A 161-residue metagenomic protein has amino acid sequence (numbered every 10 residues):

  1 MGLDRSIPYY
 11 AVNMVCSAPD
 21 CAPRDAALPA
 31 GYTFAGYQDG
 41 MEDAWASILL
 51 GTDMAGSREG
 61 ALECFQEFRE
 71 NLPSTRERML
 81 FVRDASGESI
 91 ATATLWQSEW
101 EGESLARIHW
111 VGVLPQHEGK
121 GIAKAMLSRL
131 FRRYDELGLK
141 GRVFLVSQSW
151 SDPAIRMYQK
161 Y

Functional and structural regions predicted by a protein language model:
M1-A30, Q38: Acyl-donor-binding surface of acyltransferase catalytic domains
M1-L3, K120, K124, S149-Y161: Conserved active-site alpha-helix within GNAT-family acetyltransferase domains
T33-W45: A short beta-loop-alpha structural element at the N-terminal edge of CoA-dependent acyl/N-acetyltransferase catalytic
L50-V113: A conserved beta-strand-loop-helix scaffold within acyl/acetyltransferase catalytic domains
H109-G119, S147-Q148: A short, internal acetyl-CoA/4′-phosphopantetheine-binding micro-motif in the GNAT/acyltransferase core
E118, L127-E136: A conserved short alpha-helix in the GNAT/GCN5 acetyltransferase fold that borders and helps form the acetyl-CoA
Y134-S147: Conserved GNAT acetyl-CoA-binding A-motif
